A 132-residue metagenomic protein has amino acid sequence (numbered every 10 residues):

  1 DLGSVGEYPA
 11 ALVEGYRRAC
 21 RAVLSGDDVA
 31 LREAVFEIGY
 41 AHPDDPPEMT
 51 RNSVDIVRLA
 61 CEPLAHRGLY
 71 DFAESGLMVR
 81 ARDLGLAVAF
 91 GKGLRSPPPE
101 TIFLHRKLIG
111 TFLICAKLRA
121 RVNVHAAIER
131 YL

Functional and structural regions predicted by a protein language model:
L2-L132: Helix-rich C-lobe and terminal helical cap/extension of kinase-like folds
